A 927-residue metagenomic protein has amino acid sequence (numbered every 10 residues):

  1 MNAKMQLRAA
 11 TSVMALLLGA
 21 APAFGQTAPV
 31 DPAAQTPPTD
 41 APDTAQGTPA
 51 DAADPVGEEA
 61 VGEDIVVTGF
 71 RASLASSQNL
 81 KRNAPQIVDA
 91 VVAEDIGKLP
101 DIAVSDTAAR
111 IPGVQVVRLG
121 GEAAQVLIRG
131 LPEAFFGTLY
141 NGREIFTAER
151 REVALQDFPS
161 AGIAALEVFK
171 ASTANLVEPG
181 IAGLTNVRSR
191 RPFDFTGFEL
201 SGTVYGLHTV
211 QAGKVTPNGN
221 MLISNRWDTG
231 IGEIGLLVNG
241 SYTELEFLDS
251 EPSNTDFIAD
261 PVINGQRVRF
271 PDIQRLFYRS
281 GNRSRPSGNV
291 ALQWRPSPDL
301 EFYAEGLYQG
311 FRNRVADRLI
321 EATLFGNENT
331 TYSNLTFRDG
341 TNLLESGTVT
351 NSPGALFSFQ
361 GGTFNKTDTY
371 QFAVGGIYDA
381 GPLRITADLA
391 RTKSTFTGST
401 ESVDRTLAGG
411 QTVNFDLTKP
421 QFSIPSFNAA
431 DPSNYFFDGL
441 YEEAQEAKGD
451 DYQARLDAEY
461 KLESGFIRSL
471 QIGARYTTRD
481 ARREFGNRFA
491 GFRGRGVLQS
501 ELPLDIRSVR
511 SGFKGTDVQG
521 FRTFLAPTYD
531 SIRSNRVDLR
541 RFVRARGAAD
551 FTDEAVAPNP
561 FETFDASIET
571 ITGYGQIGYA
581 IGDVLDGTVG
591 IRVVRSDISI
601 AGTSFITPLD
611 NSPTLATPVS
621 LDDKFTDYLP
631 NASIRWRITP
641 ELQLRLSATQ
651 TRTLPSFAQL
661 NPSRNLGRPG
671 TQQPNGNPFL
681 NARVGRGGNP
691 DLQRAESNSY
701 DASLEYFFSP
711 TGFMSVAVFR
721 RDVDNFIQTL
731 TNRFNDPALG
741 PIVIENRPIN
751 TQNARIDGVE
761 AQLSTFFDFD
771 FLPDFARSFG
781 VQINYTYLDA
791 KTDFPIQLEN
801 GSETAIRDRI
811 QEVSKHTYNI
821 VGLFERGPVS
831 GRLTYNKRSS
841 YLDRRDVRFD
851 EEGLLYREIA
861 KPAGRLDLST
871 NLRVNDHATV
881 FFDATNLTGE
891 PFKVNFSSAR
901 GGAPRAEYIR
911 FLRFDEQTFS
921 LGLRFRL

Functional and structural regions predicted by a protein language model:
E63-L99, Q125, E133-F136, E144: N-terminal periplasmic "start-of-domain" segments of outer-membrane beta-barrel proteins
S105-E144: Extracytoplasmic beta-strand/coil segments of soluble accessory domains associated with Gram-negative outer-membrane
R143-A171, M221: Short acidic/polar hinge/loop motifs at secondary-structure boundaries that mediate gating or recognition
P192-F198, D228-I234, D299, P382-T386 (+7 more regions): Short loop/turn motifs that connect adjacent beta-strands in outer-membrane beta-barrel proteins
A212-E328, S333-R338, L344, F357 (+3 more regions): Transmembrane beta-barrel wall of Gram-negative outer-membrane proteins
F357-T369, E562, A566-I568, D623 (+6 more regions): Outer-membrane beta-barrel signature, preferentially recognizing the C-terminal barrel domain of Gram-negative
V718-V723, F734, L739-D846: Gram-negative outer-membrane beta-barrel transporters
K837-F849, N871-L927: C-terminal beta-signal and adjacent terminal beta-strands/loops of Gram-negative outer-membrane beta-barrel proteins
